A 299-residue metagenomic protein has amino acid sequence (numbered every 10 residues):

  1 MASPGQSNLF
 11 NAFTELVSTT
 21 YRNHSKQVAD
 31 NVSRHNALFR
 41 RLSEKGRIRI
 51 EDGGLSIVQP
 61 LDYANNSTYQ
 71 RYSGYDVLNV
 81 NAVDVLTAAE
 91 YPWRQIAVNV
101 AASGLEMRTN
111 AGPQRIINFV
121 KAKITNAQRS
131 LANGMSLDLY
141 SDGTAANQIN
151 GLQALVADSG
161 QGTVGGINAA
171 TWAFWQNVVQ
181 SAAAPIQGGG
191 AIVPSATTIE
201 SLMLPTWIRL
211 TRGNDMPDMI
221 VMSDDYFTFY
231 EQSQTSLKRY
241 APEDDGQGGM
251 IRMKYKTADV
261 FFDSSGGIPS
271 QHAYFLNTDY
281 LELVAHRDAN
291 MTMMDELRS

Functional and structural regions predicted by a protein language model:
M1-S299: Flexible, glycine/threonine- and acidic-rich loop/arm segments that mediate assembly and lattice contacts in viral
